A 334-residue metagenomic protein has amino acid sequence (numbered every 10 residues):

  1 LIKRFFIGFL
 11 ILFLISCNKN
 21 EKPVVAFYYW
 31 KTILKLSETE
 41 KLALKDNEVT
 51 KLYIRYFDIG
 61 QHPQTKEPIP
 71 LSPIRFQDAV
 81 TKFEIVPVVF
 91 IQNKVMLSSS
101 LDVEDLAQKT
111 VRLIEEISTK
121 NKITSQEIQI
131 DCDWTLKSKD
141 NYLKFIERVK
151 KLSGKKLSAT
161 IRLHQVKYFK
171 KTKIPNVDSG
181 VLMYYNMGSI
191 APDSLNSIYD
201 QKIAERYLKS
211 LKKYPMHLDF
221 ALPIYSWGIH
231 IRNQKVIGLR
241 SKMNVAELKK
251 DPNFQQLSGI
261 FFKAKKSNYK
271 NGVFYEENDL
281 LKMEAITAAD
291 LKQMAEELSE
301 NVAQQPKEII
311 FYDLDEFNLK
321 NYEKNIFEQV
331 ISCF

Functional and structural regions predicted by a protein language model:
I2-G8: Sec-dependent signal peptide recognition, specifically the positively charged N-region followed immediately by
L14-S16: C-terminal motif of bacterial Sec signal peptides marking the signal peptidase cleavage site
N18-E21: Bacterial signal peptide processing site
A26-Y29, G60-L182: Chitinase-like catalytic core of GlcNAc-active glycosidases
K35-Q61, I117-K122, N301: Catalytic domains of carbohydrate-active enzymes, especially glycoside hydrolases
L52, I130, G180, F220 (+1 more regions): Conserved, mostly hydrophobic/aromatic
E147-A246: Substrate-binding surface in catalytic domains of secreted glycosidases
Y225, N233-F334: Substrate-binding cleft of secreted/luminal carbohydrate-active enzymes
